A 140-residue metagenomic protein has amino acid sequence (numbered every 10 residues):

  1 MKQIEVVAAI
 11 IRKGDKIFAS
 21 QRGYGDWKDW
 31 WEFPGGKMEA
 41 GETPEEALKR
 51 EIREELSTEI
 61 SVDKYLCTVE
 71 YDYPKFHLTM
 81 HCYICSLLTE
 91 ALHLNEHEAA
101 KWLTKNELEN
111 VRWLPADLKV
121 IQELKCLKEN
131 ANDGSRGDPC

Functional and structural regions predicted by a protein language model:
M1-I17, K37: Conserved N-terminal beta-strand and adjoining loop/helix that marks the start of the Nudix/MutT-like hydrolase domain
E5-V7, D15, L78-H81, E98: Change "...and in nucleic-acid phosphodiester-cleaving endonucleases..." to "...and in nucleic-acid processing enzymes
I11-R12, A19, C85-L87, W102: Conserved hydrophobic "DFG−1" position in protein kinase catalytic cores
D26-W30: A conserved beta-turn-beta hairpin within the catalytic core of GNAT-like acetyltransferases that forms part
F33-Y65, T104: The catalytic Nudix box helix
E59, V69-A91, A99-K101: Active-site-adjacent beta-strand/loop module that shapes the phosphate/pyrophosphate-binding cleft
I84, H93-L124: NUDIX/MutT-family hydrolases
A116-C140: Charged phosphate-binding loop/patch that engages nucleotide di/tri-phosphates or the phosphate backbone of nucleic
